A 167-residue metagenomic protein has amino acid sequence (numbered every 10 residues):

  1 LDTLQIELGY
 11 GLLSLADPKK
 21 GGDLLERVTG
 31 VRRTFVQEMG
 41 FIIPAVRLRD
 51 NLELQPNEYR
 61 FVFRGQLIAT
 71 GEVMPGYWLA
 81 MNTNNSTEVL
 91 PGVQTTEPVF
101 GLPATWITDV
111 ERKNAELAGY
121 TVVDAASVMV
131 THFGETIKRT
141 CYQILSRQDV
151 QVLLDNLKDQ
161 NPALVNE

Functional and structural regions predicted by a protein language model:
L1-E167: Membrane-embedded alpha-helical signal segments
